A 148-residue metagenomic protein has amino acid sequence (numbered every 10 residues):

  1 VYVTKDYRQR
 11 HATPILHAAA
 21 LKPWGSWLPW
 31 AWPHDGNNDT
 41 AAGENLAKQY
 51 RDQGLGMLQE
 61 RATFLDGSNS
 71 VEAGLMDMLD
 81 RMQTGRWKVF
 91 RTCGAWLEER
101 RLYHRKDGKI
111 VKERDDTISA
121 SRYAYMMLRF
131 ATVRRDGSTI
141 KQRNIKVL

Functional and structural regions predicted by a protein language model:
V1-K112, A131-R135, I140-L148: Mg2+-dependent endonuclease catalytic cores in nucleic-acid-processing enzymes, primarily RNase H-like
A124-T132: Short, hydrophobic alpha-helical segments
